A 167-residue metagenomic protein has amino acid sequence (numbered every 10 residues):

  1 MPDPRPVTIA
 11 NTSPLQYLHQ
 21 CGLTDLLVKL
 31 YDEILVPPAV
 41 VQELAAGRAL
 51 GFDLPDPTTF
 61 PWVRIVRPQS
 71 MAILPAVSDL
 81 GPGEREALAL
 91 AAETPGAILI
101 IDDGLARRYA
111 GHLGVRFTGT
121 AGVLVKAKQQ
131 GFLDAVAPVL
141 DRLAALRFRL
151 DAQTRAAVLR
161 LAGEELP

Functional and structural regions predicted by a protein language model:
D3-A97, G104, G111-V115, P138 (+2 more regions): Active-site-proximal, substrate-binding regions of enzyme catalytic domains and RNA-binding/basic surfaces
T118: Conserved, well-ordered active-site substructure
A121-Q129: Short alpha-helix plus adjacent loop in nuclease-associated cores
K128-G131, L150: Catalytic cores of large soluble enzymes that bind and process phosphate-bearing ligands
L133-A137: Strongly charged, low-complexity linkers/loops
L140-R142: Helix-rich interaction surfaces within compact, conserved domain-sized segments that mediate assembly or partner
A145-L146: C-terminal structural segments of small proteins and small subunits
